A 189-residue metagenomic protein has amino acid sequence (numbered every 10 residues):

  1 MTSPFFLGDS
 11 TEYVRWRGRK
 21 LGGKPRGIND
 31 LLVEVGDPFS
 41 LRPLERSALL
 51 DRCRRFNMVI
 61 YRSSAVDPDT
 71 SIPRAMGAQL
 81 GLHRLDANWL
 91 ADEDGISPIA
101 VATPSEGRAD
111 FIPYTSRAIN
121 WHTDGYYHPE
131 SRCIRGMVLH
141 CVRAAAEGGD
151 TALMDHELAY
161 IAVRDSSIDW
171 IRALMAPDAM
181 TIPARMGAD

Functional and structural regions predicted by a protein language model:
T2-S40, R54, D94-D189: Active-site environment of non-heme Fe oxygenases that use a 2-His-1-carboxylate facial triad
R42-E45: Amphipathic coiled-coil/heptad-repeat helices and related helical stalk/stem segments that mediate oligomerization
S47-C53: Short, flexible, solvent-exposed loop/turn segments with mixed acidic/basic and small polar residues
C53-I60: TRNA-binding/sensing appendages of the translation machinery
R62-A65: Structural motif
D67-R74: Short, conserved charged micro-motifs
T70, D86-V101: A surface-exposed partner-binding patch
G77-D86: A short alpha->loop->secondary-structure connector
